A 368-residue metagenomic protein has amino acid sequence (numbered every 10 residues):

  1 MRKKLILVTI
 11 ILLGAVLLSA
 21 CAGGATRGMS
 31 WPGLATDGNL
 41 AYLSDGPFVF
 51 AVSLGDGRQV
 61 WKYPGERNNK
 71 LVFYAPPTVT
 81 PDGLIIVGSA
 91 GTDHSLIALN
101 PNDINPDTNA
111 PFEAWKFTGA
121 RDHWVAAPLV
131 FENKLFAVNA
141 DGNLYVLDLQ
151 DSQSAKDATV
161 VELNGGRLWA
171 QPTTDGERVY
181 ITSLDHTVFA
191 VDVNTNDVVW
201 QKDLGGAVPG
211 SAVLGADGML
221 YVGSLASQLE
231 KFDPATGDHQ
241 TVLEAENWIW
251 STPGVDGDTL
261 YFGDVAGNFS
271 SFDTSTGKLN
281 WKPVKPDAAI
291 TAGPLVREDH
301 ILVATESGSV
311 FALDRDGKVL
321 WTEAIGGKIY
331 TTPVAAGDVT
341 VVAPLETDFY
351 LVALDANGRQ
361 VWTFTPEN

Functional and structural regions predicted by a protein language model:
M1-S19: Sec-dependent bacterial lipoprotein signal peptides
C21-S30, A35-N368: Extracytoplasmic/lumenal domain signature
